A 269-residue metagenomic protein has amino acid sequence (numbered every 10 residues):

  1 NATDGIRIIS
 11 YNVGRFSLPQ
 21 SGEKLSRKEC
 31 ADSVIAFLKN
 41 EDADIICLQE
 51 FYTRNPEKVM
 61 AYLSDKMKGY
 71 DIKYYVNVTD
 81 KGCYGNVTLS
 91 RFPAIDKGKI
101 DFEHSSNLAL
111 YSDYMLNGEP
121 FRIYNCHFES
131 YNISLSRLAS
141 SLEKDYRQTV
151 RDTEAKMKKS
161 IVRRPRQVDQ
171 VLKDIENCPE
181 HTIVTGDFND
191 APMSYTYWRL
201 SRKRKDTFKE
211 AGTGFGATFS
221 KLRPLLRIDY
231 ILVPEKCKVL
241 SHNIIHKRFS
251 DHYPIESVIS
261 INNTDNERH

Functional and structural regions predicted by a protein language model:
N1-G5, I45, Q49-S136, N243-K247: Structured beta-strand-rich core segments of catalytic domains in phosphoester-bond hydrolases
N1-Y62, D80, V168, I261-H269: N-terminal, active-site-proximal structural segment of metallo-dependent hydrolase catalytic domains
S10-E29, N132-S160: Acidic/histidine-rich helix-loop elements that form or flank divalent-metal/phosphate-binding sites at the catalytic
Y11, Q49, C126, T185-D187: Active-site flanking residues adjacent to catalytic metal/cofactor-binding acidic residues
R15-L18, F51-E57, T79-C83, S106 (+4 more regions): Active-site environment of divalent metal-dependent phosphoester hydrolases
S26-C30, F102-H104, K156-Q170: Soluble or luminal CAZymes and related metallo-dependent hydrolases
D42, R91-P93, P179, K236: Residue-level detector of structured alpha->beta connecting loops
P165-T182, F188-H269: Metal-dependent phosphoester-hydrolase catalytic domains
